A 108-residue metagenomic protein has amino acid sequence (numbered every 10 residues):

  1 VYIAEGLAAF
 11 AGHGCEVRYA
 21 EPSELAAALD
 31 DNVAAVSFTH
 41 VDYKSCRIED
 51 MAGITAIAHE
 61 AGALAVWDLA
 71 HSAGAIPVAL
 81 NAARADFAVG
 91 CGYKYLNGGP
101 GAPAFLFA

Functional and structural regions predicted by a protein language model:
V1-A108: Pyridoxal 5′-phosphate
